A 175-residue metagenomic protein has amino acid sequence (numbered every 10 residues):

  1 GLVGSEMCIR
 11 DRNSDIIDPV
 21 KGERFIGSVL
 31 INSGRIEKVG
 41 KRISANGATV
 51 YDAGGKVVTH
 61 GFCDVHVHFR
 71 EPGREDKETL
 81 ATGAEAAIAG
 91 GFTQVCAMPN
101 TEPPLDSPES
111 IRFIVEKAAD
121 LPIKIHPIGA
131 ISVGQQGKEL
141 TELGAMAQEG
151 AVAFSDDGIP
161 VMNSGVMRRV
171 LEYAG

Functional and structural regions predicted by a protein language model:
L2-I9: Short, small-residue-biased leader/transition segments that mark boundaries at the very start of proteins
I9-D15: Conserved N-terminal strand/loop that marks the beginning of ABC ATPase nucleotide-binding domains
S14, G34, G55, H66 (+4 more regions): Divalent metal-coordination and catalytic microenvironments
D15-H60: Histidine-rich, glycine-flanked metal-binding segment
A48-G54, A84, M167-G175: Short amphipathic alpha-helices and their capping/turn segments at secondary-structure boundaries
A53-A118: Metal-associated gating/positioning segment near the N- to mid-region
T101-G175: Histidine/acidic-residue-rich, glycine-tolerant segments that coordinate divalent metal ions
